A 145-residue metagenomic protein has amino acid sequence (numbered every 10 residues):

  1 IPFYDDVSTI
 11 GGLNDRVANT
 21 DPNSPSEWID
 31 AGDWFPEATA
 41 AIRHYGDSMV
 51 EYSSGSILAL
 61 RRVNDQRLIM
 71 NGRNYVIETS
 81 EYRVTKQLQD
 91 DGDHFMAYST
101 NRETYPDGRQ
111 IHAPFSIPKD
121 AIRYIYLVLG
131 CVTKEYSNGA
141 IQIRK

Functional and structural regions predicted by a protein language model:
I1-S54, V63-R67, A121, C131-K145: Short, positionally conserved secondary-structure boundary motifs
M49, M70-R83, D91-D93: Short, compositionally biased
S53-I57, R73: Structural motif
L60-R62, E78: Residue-level recognition of conserved beta-strand edge/terminus positions
R83-T85, H112: Short, mixed charged/polar active-site loops that provide acid/base catalysis or chelate metal/phosphate cofactors
M96, N101-K145: Amphipathic alpha-helical interface segments
